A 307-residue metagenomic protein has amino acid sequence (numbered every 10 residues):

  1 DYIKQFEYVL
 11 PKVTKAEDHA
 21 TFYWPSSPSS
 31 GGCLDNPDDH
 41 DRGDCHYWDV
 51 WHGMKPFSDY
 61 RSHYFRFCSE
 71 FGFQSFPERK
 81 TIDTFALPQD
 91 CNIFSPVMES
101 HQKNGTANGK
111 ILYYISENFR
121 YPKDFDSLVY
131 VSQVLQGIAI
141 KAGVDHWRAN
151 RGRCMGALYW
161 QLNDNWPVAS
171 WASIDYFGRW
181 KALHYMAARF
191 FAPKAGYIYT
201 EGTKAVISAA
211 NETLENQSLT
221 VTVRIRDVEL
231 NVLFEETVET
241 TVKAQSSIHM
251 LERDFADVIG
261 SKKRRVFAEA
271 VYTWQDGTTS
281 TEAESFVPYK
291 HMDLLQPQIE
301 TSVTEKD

Functional and structural regions predicted by a protein language model:
D1: Active-site groove signature of glycoside hydrolases
E7-L10: Short alpha-helix
K12-K15, P25-S27, G31-P37, R42-Q217: Substrate-binding clefts and catalytic carboxylate motifs of secreted carbohydrate-active enzymes
A209-N211, I225, Y272: Hydrophobic beta-strand positions in extracellular immunoglobulin-like domains
V221-R264: Intrinsically disordered, low-complexity Pro/Gly/Ser/Thr-rich segments with frequent PxxP/GP/PP motifs and embedded
N231-V232, D276-T281: Short, exposed coil/turn segments at beta-strand boundaries within extracellular/luminal domains
S261-G277: Short, aromatic- and glycine-rich surface loops/edge beta-strands on solvent-exposed regions
S280-D307: Edge strands and adjacent loops of beta-rich recognition modules
